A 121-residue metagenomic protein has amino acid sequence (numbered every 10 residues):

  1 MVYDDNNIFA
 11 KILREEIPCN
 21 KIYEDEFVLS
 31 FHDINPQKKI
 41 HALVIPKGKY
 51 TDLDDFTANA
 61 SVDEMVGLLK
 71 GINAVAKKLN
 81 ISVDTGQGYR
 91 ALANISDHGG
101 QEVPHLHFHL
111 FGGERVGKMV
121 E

Functional and structural regions predicted by a protein language model:
M1-E121: HIT superfamily nucleotide-processing domains
